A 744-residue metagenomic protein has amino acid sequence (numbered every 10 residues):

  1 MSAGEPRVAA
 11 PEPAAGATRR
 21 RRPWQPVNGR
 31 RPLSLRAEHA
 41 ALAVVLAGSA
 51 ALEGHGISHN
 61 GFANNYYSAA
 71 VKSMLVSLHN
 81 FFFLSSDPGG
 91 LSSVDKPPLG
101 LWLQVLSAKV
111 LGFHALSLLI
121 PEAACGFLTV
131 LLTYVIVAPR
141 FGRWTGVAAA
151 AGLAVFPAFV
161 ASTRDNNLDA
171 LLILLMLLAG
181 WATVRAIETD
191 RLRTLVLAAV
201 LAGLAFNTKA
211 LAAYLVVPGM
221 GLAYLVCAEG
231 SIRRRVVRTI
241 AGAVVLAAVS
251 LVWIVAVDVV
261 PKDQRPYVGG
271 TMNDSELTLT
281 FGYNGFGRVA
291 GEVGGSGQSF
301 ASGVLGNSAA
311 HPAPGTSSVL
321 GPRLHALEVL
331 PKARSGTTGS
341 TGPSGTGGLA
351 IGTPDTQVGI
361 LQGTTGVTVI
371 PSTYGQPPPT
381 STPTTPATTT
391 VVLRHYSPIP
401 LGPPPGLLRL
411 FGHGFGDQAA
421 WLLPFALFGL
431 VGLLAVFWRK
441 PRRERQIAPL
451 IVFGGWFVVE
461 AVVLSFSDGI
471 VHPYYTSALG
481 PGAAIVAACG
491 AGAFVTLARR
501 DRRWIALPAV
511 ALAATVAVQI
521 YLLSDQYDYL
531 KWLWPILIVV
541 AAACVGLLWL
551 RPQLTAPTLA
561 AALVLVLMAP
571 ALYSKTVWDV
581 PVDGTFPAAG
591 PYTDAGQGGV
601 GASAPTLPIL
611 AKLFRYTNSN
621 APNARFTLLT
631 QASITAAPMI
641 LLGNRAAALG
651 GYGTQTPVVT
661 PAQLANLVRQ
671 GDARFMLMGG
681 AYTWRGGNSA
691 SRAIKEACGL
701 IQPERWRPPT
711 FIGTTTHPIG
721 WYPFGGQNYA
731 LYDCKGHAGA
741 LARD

Functional and structural regions predicted by a protein language model:
M1-L507, A514-V518, T576, Y652-T654: Membrane-integral, polyisoprenol-dependent glycosyltransferases of the GT-C/oligosaccharyltransferase superfamily
Y66, A70, P98-W102, S275 (+9 more regions): Extracytoplasmic/secreted proteins, especially bacterial periplasmic and envelope-associated proteins
N80-F83, R288-G291, A419, G584 (+3 more regions): Short, solvent-exposed loop/turn elements at domain surfaces
I187, T654-Q663, F711-T714: Short, charged, surface-exposed secondary-structure boundary motifs
V245-L246, V268-M272, V564-L565, S619 (+1 more regions): A general structural signal for short secondary-structure junctions and capping/turn motifs
F428, E460, T515, Q519 (+6 more regions): Extracellular low-complexity, O-glycosylation-prone Ser/Thr/Pro/Gly-rich "stalks" and linkers flanking catalytic
R499-L607, L741: Transmembrane helical bundles and short interhelical boundary loops of multi-pass, membrane-embedded
M568-T654, V668-N728, Y732-C734: Short periplasmic/luminal acceptor-recognition loop of GT-C membrane glycosyltransferases, typified by
